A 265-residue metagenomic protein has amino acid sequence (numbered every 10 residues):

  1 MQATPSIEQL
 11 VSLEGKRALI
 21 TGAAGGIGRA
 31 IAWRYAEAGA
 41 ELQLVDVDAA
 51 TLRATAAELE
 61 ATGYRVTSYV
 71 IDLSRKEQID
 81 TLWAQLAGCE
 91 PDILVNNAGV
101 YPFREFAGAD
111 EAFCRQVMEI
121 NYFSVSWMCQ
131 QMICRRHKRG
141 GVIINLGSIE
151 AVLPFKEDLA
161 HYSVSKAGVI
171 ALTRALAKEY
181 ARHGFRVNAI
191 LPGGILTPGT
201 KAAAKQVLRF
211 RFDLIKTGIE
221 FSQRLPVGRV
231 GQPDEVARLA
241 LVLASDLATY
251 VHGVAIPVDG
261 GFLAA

Functional and structural regions predicted by a protein language model:
S12-E41: Canonical Rossmann dinucleotide-binding motif of NAD(H)/NADP(H)-dependent dehydrogenases/reductases, specifically
E105-F106, F113-Q116, F221: Substrate-binding pocket helix/loop in short-chain dehydrogenase/reductase
A109, P154-S163, A175, A203: Active-site loop-to-helix junction immediately N-terminal to the catalytic Tyr of the SDR YXXXK motif in Rossmann-fold
S126, R229-V258, L263: C-terminal substrate-recognition "lid" of short-chain dehydrogenase/reductases
C129, S165, T173: Active-site helix of classical SDR
S148: Residue(s) in the substrate-gating loop at a strand-loop-helix junction that position the organic substrate next
A181, R186, V251-G253: Short, small/polar-rich loop/turn modules that mediate ligand/substrate recognition or access, typified
